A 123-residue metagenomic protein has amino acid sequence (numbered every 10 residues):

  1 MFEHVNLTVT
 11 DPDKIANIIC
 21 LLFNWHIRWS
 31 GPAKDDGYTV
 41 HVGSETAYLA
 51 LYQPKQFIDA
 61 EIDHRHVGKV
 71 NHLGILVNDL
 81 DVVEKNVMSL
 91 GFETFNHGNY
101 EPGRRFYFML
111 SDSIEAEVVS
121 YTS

Functional and structural regions predicted by a protein language model:
M1-A16, V70-I75, T122: N-terminal beta-strand motif that seeds the catalytic metal site of vicinal oxygen chelate
E3, D36-Y38, N71, R104: Residue-level marker for the onset of beta-strands and adjacent loop->beta junctions in well-ordered domains
N6-Y48, S89, H97: Core segments of cupin and vicinal oxygen chelate
R28, Q56-E61: A short, acidic/glycine-rich surface segment
S30, H41, M88-S123: Vicinal oxygen chelate
E45-L49, K55-I58, L80: Short, charged/polar surface micro-motifs in flexible loops or helix N-caps
H66-M88: Mid-chain, well-packed structural core segment of small domains
